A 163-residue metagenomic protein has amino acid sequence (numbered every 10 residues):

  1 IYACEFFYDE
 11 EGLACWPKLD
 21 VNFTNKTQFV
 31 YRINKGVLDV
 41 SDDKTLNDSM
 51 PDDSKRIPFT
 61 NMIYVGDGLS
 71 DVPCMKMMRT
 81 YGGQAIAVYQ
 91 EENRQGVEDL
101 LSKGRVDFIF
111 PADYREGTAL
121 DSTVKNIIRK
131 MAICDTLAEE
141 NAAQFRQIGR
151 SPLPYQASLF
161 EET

Functional and structural regions predicted by a protein language model:
I1-T163: C-terminal cap/substrate-recognition subdomain and adjoining C-terminal extension of metal-dependent phosphatase-like
